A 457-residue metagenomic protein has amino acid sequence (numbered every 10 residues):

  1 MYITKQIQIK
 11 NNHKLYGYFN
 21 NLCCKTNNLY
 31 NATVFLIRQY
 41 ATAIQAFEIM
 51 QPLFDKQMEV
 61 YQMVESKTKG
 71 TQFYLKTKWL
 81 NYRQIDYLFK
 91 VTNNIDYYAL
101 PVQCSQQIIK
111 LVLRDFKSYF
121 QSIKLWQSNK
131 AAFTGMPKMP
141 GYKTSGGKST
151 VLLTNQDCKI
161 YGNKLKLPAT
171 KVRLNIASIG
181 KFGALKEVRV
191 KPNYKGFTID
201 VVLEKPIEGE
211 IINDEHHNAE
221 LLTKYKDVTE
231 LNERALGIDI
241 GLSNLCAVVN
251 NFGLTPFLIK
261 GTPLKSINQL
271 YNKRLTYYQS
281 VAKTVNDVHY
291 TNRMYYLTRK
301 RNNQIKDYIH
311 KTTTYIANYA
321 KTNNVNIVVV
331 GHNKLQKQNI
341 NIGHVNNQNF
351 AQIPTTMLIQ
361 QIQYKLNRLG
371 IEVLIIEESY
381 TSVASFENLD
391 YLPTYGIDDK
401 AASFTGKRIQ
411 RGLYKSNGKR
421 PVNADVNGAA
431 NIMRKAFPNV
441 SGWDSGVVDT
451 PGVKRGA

Functional and structural regions predicted by a protein language model:
M1-A457: Nucleic-acid substrate recognition interfaces
